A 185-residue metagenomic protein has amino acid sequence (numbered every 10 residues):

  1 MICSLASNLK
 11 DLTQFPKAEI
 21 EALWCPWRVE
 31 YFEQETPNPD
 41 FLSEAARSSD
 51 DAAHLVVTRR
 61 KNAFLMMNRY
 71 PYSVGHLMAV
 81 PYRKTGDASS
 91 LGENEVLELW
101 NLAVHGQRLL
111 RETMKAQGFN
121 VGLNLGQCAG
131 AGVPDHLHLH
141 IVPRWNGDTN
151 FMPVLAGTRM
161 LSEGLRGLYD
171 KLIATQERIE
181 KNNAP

Functional and structural regions predicted by a protein language model:
M1-V74, A79-V80: Active-site microenvironments that recognize anionic phosphate/pyrophosphate groups
N8-E35, R144-P185: C-terminal helix-cap and adjacent tail motif
Y70-V74, Y82-T85, R144-D148: Short connector loops/turns at beta-strand edges and beta->alpha or beta->beta junctions
H76, G130-N150: Histidine-centered divalent-metal-coordination microenvironment in nucleic-acid enzymes
M78-W100, A156-L161: Short histidine-centered catalytic/ligand-binding loop motif
G92-A116, R166, K171-I173: Long, well-ordered alpha-helical scaffolding segments within enzyme catalytic domains, especially pronounced
M114-Q127: A short glycine-rich, hydrophobically flanked beta-strand micro-motif that places a catalytic Asp/Glu for divalent metal
